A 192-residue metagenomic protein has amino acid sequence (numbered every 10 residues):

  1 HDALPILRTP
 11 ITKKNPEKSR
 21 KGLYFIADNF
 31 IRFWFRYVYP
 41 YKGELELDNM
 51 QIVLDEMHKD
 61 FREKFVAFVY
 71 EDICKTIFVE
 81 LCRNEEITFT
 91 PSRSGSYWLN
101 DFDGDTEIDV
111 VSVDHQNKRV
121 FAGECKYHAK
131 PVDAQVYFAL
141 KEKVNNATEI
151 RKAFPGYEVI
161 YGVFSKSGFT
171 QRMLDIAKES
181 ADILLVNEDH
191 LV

Functional and structural regions predicted by a protein language model:
D2-L4: Short, small-residue-biased leader/transition segments that mark boundaries at the very start of proteins
L7-K14: Beta-hairpin "wing" of winged helix-turn-helix
P16-V192: A cross-kingdom feature that marks ATP-driven nucleic-acid transaction machinery
